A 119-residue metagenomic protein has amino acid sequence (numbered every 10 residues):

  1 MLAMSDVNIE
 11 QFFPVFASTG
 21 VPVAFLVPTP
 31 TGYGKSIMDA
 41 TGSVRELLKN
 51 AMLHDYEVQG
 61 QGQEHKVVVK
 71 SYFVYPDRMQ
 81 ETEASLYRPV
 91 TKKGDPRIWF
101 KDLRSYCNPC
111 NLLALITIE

Functional and structural regions predicted by a protein language model:
M1-E119: Intrinsically disordered, charged low-complexity linkers and terminal tails that flank or connect structured domains
